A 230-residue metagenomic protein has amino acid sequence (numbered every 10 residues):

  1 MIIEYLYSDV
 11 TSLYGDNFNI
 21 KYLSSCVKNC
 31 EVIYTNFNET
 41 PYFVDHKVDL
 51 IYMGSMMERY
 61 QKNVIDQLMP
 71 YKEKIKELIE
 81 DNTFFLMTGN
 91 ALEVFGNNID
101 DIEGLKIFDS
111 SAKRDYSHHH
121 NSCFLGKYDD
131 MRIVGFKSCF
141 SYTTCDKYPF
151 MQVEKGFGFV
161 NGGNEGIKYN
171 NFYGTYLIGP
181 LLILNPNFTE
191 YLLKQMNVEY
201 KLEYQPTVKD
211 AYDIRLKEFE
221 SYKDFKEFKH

Functional and structural regions predicted by a protein language model:
M1, C30, T83, E103 (+2 more regions): A structural micro-motif
M1-E77, I183-P186, E190-H230: N-terminal beta1-alpha1 cap of cysteine-dependent amidohydrolase-like domains
S12-L13, Q61, V94-N97, R114-Y116 (+2 more regions): Short, well-ordered, mixed-charge alpha-helical segments that flank or form enzyme active sites
V32-Y34, I107, G135-K137, F172-G174: Conserved beta-strand scaffold positions in the cores of enzyme catalytic domains, especially in NTP/NDP-utilizing
L50-G54, L86, G174-Y176: Structural motif
M56-K127: Cysteine-nucleophile active-site neighborhood
D101-G166: Pocket-forming structural segment of enzyme catalytic cores
N161-N197: A glycine-centered loop/beta-turn motif at secondary-structure junctions
